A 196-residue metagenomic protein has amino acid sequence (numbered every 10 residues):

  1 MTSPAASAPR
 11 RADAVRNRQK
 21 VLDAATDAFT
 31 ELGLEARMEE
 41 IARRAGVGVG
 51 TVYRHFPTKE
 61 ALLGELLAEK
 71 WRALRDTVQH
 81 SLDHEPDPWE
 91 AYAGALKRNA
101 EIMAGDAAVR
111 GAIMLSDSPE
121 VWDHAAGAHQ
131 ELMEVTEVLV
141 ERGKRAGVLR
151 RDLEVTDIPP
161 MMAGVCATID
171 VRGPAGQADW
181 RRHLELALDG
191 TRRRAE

Functional and structural regions predicted by a protein language model:
M1-A5, M133-A146, V171-E196: C-terminal peripheral helix-coil segments that are non-catalytic and often amphipathic
M1-R44, A61-G64: Basic, helix-initiating cap at the start of DNA-binding domains
R37, R75, A108-L115, V148 (+2 more regions): Short, hydrophobic secondary-structure boundary micro-motifs
G46-F56: Short hydrophobic/aromatic patch on the recognition helix
E65, T77-G105: Hydrophobic alpha-helical connector segments
A68-D76: Short, basic, alpha-helical segments at the C-terminal edge of helix-turn-helix-like DNA-binding modules
K97-V138, A167-V171: Short secondary-structure transition hinges
H124-A128, R145-P160, P174-A178: All-alpha amphipathic helical-bundle segments outside canonical DNA-binding/catalytic cores that form hydrophobic
